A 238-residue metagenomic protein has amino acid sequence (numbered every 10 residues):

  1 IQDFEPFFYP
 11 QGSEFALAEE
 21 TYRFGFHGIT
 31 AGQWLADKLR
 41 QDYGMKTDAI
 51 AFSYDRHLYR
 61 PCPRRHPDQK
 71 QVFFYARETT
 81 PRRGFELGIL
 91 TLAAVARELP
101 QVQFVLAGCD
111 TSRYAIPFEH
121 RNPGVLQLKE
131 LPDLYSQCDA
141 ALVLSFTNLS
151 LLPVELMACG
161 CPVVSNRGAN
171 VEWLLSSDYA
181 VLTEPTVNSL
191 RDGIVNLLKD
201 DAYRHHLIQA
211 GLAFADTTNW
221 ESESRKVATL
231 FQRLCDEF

Functional and structural regions predicted by a protein language model:
P6-G12, A51-D68, D133: Acidic anion/phosphate-binding donor-loop and adjacent secondary structure in glycosyltransferase catalytic cores
Q11-G28: Membrane-proximal helix-turn-helix segments that form the acceptor-binding/catalytic region of lipid-linked
I29, R64-R83, I89-A94: Conserved donor-binding/catalytic core segment of Leloir-type glycosyltransferases
G108-D133: Nucleotide-activated donor-binding/catalytic signature segment of Leloir-type glycosyltransferases, i.e., the conserved
S136-N148, C161-P162: Acidic donor-binding loop of glycosyltransferase active sites
E155, R167-L182: Short acidic/histidine- and often glycine-rich active-site loop of Leloir-type glycosyltransferases that engages
S177-N188, V195-D201: Conserved acidic donor-binding segment of nucleotide-sugar-dependent glycosyltransferases
D201-C235: A charged, aromatic-enriched C-terminal amphipathic alpha-helix characteristic of glycosyltransferases across folds
